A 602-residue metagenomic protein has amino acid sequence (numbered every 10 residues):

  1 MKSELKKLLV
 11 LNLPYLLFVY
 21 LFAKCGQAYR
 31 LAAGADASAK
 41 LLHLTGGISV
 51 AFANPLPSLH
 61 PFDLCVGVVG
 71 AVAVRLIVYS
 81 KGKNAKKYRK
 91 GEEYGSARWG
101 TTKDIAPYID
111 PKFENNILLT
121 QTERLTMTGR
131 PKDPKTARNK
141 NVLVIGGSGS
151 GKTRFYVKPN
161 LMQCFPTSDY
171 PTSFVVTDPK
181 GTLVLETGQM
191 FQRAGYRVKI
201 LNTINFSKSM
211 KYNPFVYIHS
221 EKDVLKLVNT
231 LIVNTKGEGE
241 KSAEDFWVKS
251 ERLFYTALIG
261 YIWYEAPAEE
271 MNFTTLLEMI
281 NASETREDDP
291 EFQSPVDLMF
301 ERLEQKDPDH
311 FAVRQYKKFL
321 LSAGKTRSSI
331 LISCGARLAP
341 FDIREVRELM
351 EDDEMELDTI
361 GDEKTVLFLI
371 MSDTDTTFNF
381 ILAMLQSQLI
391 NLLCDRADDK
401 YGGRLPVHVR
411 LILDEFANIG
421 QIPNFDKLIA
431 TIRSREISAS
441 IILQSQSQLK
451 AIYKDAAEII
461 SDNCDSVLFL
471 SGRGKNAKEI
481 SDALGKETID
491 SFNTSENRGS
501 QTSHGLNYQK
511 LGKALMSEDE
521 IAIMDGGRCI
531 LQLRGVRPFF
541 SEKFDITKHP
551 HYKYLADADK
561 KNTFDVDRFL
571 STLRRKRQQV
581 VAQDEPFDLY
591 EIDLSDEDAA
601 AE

Functional and structural regions predicted by a protein language model:
M1-S150, R154-M162, T167-D169, N497-R498 (+1 more regions): Basic- and hydrophobic-enriched, low-structure N-terminal and domain-boundary segments that flank ATP-binding catalytic
E4, H60-I117, Q293-K318, L338-I370 (+1 more regions): Short, charged N-terminal helix-start/capping segments
K24, M127, K132-I437, I452 (+4 more regions): P-loop NTPase motor domains
A51-N54, C65-N116, E221-L231, M279-A282 (+4 more regions): Short alpha-helical interface patches
D110, L125-P131, K236-F246, A268 (+1 more regions): Low-complexity, polar-biased intrinsically disordered regions enriched in Pro/Ser/Thr/Gly
F113, L119, F380-Q388, I480: Conserved long hydrophobic alpha-helices within structured protein cores
I429-I530: Conserved ATP-driven motor cores of ASCE-family P-loop NTPases powering translocation/secretion/packaging/pilus
